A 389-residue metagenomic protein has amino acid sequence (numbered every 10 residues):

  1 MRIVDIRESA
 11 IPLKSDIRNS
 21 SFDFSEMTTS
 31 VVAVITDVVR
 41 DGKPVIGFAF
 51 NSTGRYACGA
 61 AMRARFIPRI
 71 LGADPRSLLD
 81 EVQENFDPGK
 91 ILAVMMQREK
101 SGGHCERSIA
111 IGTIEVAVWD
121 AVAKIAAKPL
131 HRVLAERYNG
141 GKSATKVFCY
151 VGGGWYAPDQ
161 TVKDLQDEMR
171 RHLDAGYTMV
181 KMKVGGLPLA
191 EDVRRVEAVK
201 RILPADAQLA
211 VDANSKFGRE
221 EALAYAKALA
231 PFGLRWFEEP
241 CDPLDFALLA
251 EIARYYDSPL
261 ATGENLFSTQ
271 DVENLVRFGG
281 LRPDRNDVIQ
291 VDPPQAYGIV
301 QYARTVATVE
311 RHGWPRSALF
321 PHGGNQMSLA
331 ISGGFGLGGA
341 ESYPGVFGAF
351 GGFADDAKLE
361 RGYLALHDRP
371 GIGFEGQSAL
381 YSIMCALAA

Functional and structural regions predicted by a protein language model:
M1-G59, R65, F350: Structured beta-strand/loop patches that form or line metal/cofactor-binding pockets in enzymes
V32, P44, F66, I114 (+8 more regions): Conserved, mostly hydrophobic/aromatic
V39-A126: Metal- or metallocofactor-binding catalytic centers and their adjacent structured scaffolds across diverse enzyme
C105, I109, E115-P158: Glycine-rich, aromatic-flanked loop segments that form ligand/cofactor-binding clefts across common enzyme folds
A135-Y256: Metal-dependent enolase-superfamily TIM-barrel catalytic cores that perform enediolate-based chemistry
K227, G233, L244-P370: Shared catalytic-loop signature of beta/alpha-barrel
G371-A389: Extended hydrophobic packing segments that form well-structured cores
